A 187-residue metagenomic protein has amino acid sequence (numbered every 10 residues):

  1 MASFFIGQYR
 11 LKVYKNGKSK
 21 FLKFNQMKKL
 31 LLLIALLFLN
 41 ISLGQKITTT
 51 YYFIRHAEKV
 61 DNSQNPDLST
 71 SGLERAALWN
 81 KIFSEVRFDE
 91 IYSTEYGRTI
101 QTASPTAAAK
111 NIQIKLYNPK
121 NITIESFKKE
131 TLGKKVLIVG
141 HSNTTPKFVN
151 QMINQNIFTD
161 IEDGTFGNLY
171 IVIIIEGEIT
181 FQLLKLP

Functional and structural regions predicted by a protein language model:
M1-I47: Bacterial Sec-dependent N-terminal signal peptides
I47-L132, T145-Q151, Q155-P187: Active-site-proximal alpha-helix that buttresses catalytic centers in soluble enzyme cores
V139-H141: Short beta-strand segments
